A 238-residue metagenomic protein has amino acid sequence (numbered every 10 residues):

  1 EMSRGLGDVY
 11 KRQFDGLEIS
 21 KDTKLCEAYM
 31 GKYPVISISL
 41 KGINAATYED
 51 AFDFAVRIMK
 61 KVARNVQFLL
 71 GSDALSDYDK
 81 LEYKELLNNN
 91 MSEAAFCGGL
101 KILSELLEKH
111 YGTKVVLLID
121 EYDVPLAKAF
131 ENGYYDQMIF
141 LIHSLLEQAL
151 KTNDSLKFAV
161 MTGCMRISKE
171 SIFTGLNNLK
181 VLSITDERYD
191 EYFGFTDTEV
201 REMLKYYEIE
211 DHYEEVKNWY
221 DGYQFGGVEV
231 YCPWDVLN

Functional and structural regions predicted by a protein language model:
E1-Y10: Single conserved hydrophobic/aromatic residue that forms the stacking wall/gate of nucleotide- or nucleobase-binding
K11-F68: P-loop NTPase motor core
I19-D22, K41-A45, D123-V124, C164-S171: Conserved nucleotide-binding/hydrolysis micro-motifs of P-loop NTPases
I43-D50, F54-C97, P125-N132: Conserved P-loop NTPase mechanochemical-coupling segment
G99-E108, Q137-K157: Substrate-engagement module of ASCE P-loop NTPases
Y111-Y135: Conserved P-loop NTPase "ATPase switch" module shared by AAA+ and STAND
L118-D120, K157-C164: Structural recognition of the conserved hydrophobic beta-strand(s) that form the central parallel beta-sheet of P-loop
S171-G175, L182-N238: Amphipathic alpha-helical segments of the small helical/lid subdomains adjacent to P-loop NTPase cores
